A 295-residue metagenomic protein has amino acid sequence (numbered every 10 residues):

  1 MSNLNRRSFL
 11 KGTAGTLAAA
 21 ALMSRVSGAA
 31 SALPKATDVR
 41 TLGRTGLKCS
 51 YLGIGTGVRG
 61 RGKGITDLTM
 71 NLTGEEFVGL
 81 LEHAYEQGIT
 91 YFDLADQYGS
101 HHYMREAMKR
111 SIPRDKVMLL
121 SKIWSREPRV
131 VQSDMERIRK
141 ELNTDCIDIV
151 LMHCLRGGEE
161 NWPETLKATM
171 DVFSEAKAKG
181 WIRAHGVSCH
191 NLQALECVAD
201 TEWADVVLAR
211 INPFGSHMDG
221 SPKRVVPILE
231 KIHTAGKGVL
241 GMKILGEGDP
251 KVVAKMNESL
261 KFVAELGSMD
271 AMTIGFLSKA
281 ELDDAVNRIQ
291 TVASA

Functional and structural regions predicted by a protein language model:
S2-D115, F262, L266: N-terminal binding-site loop/beta-alpha segment at the start of enzyme catalytic domains that lines or forms
P34-R40, H101-H102, V131-I138, L192-L195 (+1 more regions): Alpha-helical scaffolding within the catalytic cores of extracellular/periplasmic polymer-degrading hydrolases
L42, I54, F92, L119 (+4 more regions): Conserved, mostly hydrophobic/aromatic
R44-G46, R105-R114, R139-D145, A199-E202 (+1 more regions): Acidic (Asp/Glu)-rich catalytic clusters
T69-H83, P128-E141, N191-C197, K255-F262: Short, acidic/polar
D115-E127, I149-L155: A short, structured active-site edge motif that brings together acidic residues
R129, H153-A295: Beta/alpha (TIM)-barrel catalytic core signal, keyed to glycine-rich beta->alpha loops juxtaposed to Asp/Glu that bind
Q132-M152, S174-K179: CE4/NodB-like, metal-dependent polysaccharide N-deacetylase domain that modifies extracellular/periplasmic N-acetylated
